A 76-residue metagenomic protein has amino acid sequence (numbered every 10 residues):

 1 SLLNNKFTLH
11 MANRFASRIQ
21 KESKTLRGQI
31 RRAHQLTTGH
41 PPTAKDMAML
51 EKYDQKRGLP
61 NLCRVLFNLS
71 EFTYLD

Functional and structural regions predicted by a protein language model:
S1-A33, T37, P41, N61 (+1 more regions): An acidic, gly/pro-interrupted, aromatic-rich
R31, T43-E51: Short, well-structured alpha-helical segments
T37, A48-K56: Amphipathic alpha-helical segments that form the core helices of the histone-fold
